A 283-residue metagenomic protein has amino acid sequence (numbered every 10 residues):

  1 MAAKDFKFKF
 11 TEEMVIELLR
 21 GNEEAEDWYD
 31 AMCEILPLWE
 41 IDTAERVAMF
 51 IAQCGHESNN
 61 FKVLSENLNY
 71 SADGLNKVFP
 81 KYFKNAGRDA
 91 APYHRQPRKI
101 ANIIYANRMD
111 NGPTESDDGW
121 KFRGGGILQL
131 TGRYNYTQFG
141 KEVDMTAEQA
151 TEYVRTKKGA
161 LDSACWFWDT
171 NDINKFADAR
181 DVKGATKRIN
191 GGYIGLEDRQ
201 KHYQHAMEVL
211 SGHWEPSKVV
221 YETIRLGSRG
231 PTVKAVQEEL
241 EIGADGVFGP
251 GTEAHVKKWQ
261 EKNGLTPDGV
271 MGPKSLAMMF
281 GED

Functional and structural regions predicted by a protein language model:
A3-D27, G55-W166: Peptidoglycan-targeting cell-wall enzymes and recognition modules
K9-L19, S211-V247: Acidic, Ser/Thr/Pro/Gly-enriched interdomain connector segments
E12, Y29, C33, V47-F50 (+9 more regions): Extracytoplasmic/secreted envelope proteins and their assembly/folding machinery, especially bacterial periplasmic
E26, H56-E66, N174, G191-R199 (+1 more regions): Secretory-pathway/luminal and periplasmic proteins that interact with or process carbohydrate-rich
E40-F50, V63-N67, N174-T186: Surface-exposed patches in mature extracellular/periplasmic domains of secreted proteins
C54-E57, G132, A177-L196, P250-N263: Acidic helix/loop microenvironments that form the catalytic cleft of cell-wall polysaccharide enzymes
E148-V209: Long, repeat-rich segments with strong aromatic
